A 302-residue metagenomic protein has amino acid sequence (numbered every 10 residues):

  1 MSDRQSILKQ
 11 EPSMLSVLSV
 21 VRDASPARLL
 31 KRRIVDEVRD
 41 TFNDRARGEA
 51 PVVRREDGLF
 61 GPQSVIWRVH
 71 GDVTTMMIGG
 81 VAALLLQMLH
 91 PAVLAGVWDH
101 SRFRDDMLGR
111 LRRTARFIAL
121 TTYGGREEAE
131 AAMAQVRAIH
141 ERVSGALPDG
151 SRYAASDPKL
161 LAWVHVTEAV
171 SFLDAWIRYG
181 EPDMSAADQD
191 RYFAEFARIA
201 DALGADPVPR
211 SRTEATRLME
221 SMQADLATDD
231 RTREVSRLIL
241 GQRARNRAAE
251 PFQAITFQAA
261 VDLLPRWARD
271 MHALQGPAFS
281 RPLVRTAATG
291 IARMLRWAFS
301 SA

Functional and structural regions predicted by a protein language model:
S2-W163, T167-A302: Mature, function-bearing regions of proteins
